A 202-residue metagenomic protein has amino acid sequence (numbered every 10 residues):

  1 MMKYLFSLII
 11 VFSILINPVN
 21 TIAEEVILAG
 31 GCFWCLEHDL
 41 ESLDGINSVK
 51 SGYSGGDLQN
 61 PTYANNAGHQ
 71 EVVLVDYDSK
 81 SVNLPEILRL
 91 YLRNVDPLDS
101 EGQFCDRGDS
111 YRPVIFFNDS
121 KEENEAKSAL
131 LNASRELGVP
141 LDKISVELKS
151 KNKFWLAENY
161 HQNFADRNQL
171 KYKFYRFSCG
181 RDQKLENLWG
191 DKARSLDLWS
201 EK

Functional and structural regions predicted by a protein language model:
Y4-N17: Bacterial N-terminal signal peptides
I22-K202: Flexible coil/turn and secondary-structure edge motifs
